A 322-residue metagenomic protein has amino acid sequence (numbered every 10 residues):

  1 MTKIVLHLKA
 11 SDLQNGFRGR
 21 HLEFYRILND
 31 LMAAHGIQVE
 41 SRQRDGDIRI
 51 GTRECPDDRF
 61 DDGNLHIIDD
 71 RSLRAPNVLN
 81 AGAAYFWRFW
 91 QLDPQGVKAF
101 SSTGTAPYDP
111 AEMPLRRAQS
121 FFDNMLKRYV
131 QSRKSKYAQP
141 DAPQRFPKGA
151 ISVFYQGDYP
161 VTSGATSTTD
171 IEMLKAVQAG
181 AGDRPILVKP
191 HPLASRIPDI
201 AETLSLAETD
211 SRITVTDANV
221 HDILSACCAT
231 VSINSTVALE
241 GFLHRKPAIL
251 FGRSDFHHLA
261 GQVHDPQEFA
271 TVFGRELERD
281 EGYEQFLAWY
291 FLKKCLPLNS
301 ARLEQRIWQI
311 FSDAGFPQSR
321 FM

Functional and structural regions predicted by a protein language model:
M1-E54, P317-M322: N-terminal pre-catalytic "stem/leader" segment of glycosyltransferase-like enzymes
I4-H7, N29, D58, D62-Y137 (+1 more regions): Conserved N-terminal ligand/cofactor-binding loop architecture of enzyme catalytic domains
V5-S11, D70-R71, K148-P160, P190-H191 (+1 more regions): Short loop/turn segments at strand-loop or loop-helix junctions that form parts of catalytic or ligand-binding pockets
G19-L28, T166-V177, I200: Well-ordered, non-membrane alpha-helical segments in soluble/globular domains
R44, L174-T214: Catalytic donor nucleotide-activated moiety binding site of glycosyltransferases and closely related
D61-L65, R184, A226-C228, R245-K246: Short, well-ordered alpha-helix to beta-strand connector turns
A99-K148, A260-M322: Leloir-type glycosyltransferase catalytic cores
D217-Q262: A donor-sugar binding/catalytic signature common to diverse glycosyltransferases and related nucleotide-sugar
